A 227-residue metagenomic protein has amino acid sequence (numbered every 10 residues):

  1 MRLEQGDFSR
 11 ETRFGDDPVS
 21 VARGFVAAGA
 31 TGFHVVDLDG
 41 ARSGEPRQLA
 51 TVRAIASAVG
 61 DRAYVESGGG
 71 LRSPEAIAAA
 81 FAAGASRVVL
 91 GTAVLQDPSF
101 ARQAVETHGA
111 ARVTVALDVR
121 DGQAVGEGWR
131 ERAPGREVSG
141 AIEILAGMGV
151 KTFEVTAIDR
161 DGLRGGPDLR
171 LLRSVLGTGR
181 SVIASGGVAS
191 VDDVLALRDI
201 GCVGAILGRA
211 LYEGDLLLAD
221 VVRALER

Functional and structural regions predicted by a protein language model:
M1-E11, A78-F81, A85-D161: Conserved anion-binding
M1-P46: N-terminal beta-alpha supersecondary unit
E4, R10, D121-G135, L163-G165 (+3 more regions): Active-site-adjacent loop and "lid" segments of alpha/beta metabolic enzymes
F14-V26, S73-A78, A133-I144, V194: Short, acidic/polar
F25, F33, A80, V115 (+4 more regions): Conserved, mostly hydrophobic/aromatic
H34-D37, E66, V89-L90, T114 (+2 more regions): Conserved beta-strand positions in the central sheet of alpha/beta enzyme cores
G40-S57, L71-A78, T92-T114, R160-L176 (+2 more regions): Active-site-adjacent beta->alpha loops and helix N-cap segments on the catalytic face of soluble alpha/beta enzymes
V59, A63-V88, R170-L207: Catalytic cores of alpha/beta
